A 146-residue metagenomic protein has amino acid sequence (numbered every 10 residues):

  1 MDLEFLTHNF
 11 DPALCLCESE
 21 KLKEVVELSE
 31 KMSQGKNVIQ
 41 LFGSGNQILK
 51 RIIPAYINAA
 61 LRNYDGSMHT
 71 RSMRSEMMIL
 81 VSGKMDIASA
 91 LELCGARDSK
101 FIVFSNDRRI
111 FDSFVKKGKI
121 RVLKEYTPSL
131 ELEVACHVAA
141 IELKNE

Functional and structural regions predicted by a protein language model:
T7: Conserved phosphate/oxyanion-binding catalytic-loop motifs
D11-D65: N-terminal interaction modules that seed assembly of large macromolecular complexes
K21-K23, K31, K36, K50 (+5 more regions): Context-gated lysine
V25-L28, A90, F114: Hydrophobic side chains in well-ordered alpha-helices
I48-F104: Ordered, amphipathic secondary-structure segments that act as subunit-interaction surfaces in large macromolecular
L93-E146: Glycine-rich, aromatic-bearing surface loops/beta-hairpins
